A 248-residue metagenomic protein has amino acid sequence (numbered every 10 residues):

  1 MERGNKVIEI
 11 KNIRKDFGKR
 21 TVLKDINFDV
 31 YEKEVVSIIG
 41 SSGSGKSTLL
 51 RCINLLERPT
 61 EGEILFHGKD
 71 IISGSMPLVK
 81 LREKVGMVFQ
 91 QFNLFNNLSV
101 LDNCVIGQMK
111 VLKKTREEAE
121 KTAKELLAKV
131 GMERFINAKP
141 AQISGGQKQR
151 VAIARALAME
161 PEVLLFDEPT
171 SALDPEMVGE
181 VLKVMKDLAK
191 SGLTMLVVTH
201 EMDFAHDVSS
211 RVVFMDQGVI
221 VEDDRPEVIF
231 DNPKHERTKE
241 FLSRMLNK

Functional and structural regions predicted by a protein language model:
M1-E2: Short, low-complexity, intrinsically disordered N-terminal peptides in bacterial proteins
N5-P226: ABC family nucleotide-binding domain
D223, E227-K248: C-terminal boundary and immediately downstream tail of ABC-type ATPase nucleotide-binding domains
